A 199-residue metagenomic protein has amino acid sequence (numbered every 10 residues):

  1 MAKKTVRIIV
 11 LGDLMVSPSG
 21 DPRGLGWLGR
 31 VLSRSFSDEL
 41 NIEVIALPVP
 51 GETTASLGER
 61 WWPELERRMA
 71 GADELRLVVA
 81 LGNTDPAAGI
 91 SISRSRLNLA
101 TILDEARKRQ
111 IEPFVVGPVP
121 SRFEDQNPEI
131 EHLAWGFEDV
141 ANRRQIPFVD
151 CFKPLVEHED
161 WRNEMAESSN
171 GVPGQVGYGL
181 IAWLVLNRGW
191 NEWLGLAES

Functional and structural regions predicted by a protein language model:
M1-P50, W62-A72: Serine-esterase "nucleophile elbow" of acetyl-processing enzymes
I8-V10, E43-P48, L75-A80, P113-G117 (+1 more regions): Structural recognition of the beta-strand scaffold that forms the well-ordered cores of secreted hydrolase catalytic
L11, G24, T54-R96: Oxyanion-hole/transition-state-stabilizing segment in secreted/luminal serine hydrolases and related acyltransferases
L14-M15, L47-E52, V78-A87, D104 (+1 more regions): Cell-envelope and extracellular/periplasmic
R67-E74, R109-Q110, E192-L194: Glycine-rich phosphate-binding loop signature in dinucleotide/nucleotide-binding domains
A80-T84, I102-W135: Active-site segments of SGNH/GDSL-like serine hydrolases that catalyze O-acetyl group transfer/hydrolysis on lipids
P120-S199: Catalytic His-Asp segment of secreted/periplasmic serine-dependent ester chemistry enzymes
